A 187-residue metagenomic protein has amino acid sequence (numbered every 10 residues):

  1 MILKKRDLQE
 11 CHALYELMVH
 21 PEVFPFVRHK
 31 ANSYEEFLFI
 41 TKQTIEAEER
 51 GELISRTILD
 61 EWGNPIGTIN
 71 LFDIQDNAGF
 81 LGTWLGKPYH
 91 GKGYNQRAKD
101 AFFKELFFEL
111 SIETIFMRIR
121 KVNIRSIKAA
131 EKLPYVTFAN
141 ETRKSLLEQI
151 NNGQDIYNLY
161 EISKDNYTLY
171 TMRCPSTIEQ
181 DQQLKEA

Functional and structural regions predicted by a protein language model:
M1-H12, E16-E22, L59-A187: Acyl-donor (CoA/ACP) binding surface of acyl/acetyltransferases
E22-Q43, I54: Conserved GNAT-fold acetyl-CoA-binding loop/helix
P25, Y34-E36, E48, Q149 (+1 more regions): A short hydrophobic/aromatic micro-motif that marks alpha-helical segments and, especially, helix-coil
Q43-T44, E105: A generic secondary-structure signal
T44-T57, G67: A short helix-loop-beta-strand connector motif used in the catalytic cores of GNAT acetyltransferases and, in some
